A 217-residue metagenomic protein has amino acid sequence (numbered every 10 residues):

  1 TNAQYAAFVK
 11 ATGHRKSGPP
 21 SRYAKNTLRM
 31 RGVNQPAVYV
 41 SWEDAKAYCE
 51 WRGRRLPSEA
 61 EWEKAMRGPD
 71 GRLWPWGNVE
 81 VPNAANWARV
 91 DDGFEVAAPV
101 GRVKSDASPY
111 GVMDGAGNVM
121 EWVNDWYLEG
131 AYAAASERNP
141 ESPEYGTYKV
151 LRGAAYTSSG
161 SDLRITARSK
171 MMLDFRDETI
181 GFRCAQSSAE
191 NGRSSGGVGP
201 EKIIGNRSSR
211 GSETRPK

Functional and structural regions predicted by a protein language model:
T1: Acidic-aromatic/histidine active-site loop/patch
T12: Acidic-leg catalytic submotif of subtilisin-like serine proteases
R15, P19-S169, L173-E178: Functional-site microenvironments in short loops/helix caps that host divalent-cation chemistry
E178-G192: Short, structured beta-strand segments at or near domain termini in extracellular proteins/domains
N191-K217: Compositionally biased, proline/threonine/alanine/serine-rich low-complexity intrinsically disordered stretches
